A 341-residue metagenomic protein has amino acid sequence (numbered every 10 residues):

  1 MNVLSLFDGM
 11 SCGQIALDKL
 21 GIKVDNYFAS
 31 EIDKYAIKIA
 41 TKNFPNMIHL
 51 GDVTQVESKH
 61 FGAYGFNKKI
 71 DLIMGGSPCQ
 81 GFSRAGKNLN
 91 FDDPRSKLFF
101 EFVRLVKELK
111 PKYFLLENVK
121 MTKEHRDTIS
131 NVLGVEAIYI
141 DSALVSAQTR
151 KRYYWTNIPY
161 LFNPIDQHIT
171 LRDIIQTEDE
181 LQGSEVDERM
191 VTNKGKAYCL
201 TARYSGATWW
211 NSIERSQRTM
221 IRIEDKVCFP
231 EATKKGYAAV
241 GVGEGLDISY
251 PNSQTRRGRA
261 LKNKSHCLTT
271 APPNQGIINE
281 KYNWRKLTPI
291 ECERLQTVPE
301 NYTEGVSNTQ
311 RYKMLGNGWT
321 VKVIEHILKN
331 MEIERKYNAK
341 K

Functional and structural regions predicted by a protein language model:
M1-K341: Conserved active-site and SAM-binding loop architecture of S-adenosyl-L-methionine-dependent nucleic-acid
